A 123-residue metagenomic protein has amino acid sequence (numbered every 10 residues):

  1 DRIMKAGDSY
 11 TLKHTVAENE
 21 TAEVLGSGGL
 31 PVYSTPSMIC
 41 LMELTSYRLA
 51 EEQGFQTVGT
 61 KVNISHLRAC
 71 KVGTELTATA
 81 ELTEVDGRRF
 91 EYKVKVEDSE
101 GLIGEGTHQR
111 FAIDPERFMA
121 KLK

Functional and structural regions predicted by a protein language model:
D1-Y33: Catalytic strand-loop segment that frames the active site of acyl-thioester-processing enzymes
D8-L12, V58-V62, T74-A78, R88-Y92 (+1 more regions): A generic structural signal for short beta-strands and their flanking turns/coil linkers
V16-E18, H66, A112: Hydrophobic residues in beta-strands and at strand termini
L30, L82-T83: A short interface-forming secondary-structure element
P36-I39: Conserved N-terminal beta-strand and adjoining loop/helix that marks the start of the Nudix/MutT-like hydrolase domain
S46-T77: Hydrophobic beta-strand-centered segment that forms part of the acyl-chain substrate-binding groove
V72, T83-K123: HotDog/MaoC-like acyl-thioester-processing domains
